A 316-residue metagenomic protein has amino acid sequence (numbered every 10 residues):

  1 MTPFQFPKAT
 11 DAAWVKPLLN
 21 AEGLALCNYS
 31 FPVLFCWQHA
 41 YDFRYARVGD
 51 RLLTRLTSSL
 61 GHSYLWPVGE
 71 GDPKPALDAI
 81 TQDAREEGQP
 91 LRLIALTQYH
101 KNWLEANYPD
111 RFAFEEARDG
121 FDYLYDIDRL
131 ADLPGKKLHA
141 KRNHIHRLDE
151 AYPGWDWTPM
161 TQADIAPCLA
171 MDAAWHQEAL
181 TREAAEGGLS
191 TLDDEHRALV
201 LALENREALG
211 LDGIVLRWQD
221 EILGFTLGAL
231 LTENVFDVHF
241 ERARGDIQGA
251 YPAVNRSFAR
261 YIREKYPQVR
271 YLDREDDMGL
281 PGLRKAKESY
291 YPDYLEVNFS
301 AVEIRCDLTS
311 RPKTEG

Functional and structural regions predicted by a protein language model:
M1-C36: Generic N-terminal amphipathic/basic segments
P17, N28-H100, R217-G245: Conserved donor-binding loop and adjoining core beta-sheet/short helix segment in diverse acyl/aminoacyl transferases
R92, T158, R270-R274: Short catalytic-loop micro-motif centered on adjacent basic/acidic residues
H100-E115, N143, M278-L295: Conserved active-site alpha-helix within GNAT-family acetyltransferase domains
D110-G187: Acyltransferase donor/substrate-recognition loop-hinge adjacent to the catalytic core
Y125-L130, H139, E303-G316: C-terminal "cap" of GNAT-fold acetyltransferases
A163, P167-E221: Short, conserved active-site entrance elements at the starts or edges of catalytic domains
G210-I304: Aromatic (often tryptophan-rich) hydrophobic motifs at membrane interfaces
